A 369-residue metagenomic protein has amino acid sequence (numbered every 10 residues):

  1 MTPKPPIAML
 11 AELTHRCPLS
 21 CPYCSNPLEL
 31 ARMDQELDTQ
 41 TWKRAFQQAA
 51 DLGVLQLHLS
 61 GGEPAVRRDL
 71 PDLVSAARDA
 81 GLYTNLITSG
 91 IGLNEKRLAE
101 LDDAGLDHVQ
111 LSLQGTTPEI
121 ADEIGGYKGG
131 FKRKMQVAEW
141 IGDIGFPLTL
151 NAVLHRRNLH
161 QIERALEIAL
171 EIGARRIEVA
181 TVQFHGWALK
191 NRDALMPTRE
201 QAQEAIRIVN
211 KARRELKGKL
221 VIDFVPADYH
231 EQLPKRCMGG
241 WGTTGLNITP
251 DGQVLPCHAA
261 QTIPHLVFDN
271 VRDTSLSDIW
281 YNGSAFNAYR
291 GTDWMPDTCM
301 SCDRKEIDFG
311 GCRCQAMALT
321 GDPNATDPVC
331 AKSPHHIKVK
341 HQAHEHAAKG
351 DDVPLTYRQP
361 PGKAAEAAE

Functional and structural regions predicted by a protein language model:
M1-H108: Conserved alpha-helical substructure of the radical SAM core
T2, Q261-E369: Flexible mid-to-C-terminal extensions adjoining Fe-S/redox cofactors in radical SAM and related proteins
L10, T14-C17, H230, P250 (+3 more regions): Residue-level signal for mature regions of secreted extracellular proteins and peptides
T14, E63, G90-I91, Q114 (+3 more regions): Short beta->alpha junction loops/turns
E29, G62, Q114, V182 (+1 more regions): Flexible loop residues that form catalytic and substrate-binding hotspots at small-molecule/glycan-binding clefts
L37, R68, G129, R157-H160 (+1 more regions): Residue-level signal for the nucleotide or nucleotide-sugar donor/cofactor binding architecture
T39, K43, R67, N94-K96 (+5 more regions): Structural motif corresponding to alpha-helix initiation and N-cap regions
A80-Y83, A99-A104, H108, S112-T274: Radical SAM enzyme [4Fe-4S]-AdoMet core and its adjacent flexible, acidic and glycine-rich loops/tails across
